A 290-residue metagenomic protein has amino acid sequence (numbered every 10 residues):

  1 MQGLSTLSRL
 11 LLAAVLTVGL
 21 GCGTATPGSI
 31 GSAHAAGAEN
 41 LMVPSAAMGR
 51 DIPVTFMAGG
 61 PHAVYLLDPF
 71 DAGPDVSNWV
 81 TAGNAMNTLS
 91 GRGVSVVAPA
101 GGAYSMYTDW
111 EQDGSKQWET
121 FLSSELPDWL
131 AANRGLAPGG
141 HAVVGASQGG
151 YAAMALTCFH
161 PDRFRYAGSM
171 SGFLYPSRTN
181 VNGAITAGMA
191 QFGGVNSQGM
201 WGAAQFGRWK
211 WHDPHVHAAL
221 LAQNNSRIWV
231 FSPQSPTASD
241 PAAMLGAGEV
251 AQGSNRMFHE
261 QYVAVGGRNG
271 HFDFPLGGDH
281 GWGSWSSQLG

Functional and structural regions predicted by a protein language model:
M1-S32: Secretory targeting and sorting signals
G28-G290: Non-catalytic cap/lid and distal C-terminal segments of serine-dependent acyl enzymes
